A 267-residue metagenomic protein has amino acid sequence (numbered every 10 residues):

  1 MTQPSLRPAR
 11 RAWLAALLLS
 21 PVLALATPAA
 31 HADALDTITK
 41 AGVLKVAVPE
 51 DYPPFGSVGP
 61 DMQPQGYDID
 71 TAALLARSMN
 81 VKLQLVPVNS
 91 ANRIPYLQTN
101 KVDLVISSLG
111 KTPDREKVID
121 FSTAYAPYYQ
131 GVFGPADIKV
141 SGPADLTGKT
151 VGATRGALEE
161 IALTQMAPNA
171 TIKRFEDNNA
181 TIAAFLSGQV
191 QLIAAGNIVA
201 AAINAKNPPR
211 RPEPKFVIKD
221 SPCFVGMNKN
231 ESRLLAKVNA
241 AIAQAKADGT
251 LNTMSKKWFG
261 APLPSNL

Functional and structural regions predicted by a protein language model:
A32-S108, D248: Extracytoplasmic small-molecule ligand-binding "clamshell" domains of the periplasmic binding protein/Venus flytrap
D33, L158-F175, P212-P214, I242-L267: Ligand-binding clefts/hinges and TM-proximal coupling segments of bilobed small-molecule sensing domains
K45-P54, P64-S78, G131-D177, L192 (+2 more regions): Bilobed "Venus flytrap"/periplasmic-binding protein-like clamshell domains and structurally analogous long
I69, Q84-P95, R155-L158, K173-A183 (+1 more regions): Short helix-initiation/N-cap motifs at beta->coil->alpha
I69-S78, K149-T150, R155-L158, P222-A261: Extended ligand-binding regions for polar small-molecule ligands
A73, R77, K82-D145, R211-P212 (+1 more regions): Acidic, polar ligand-binding/catalytic clefts
N92, L109-K117, A162-Q165, L186 (+1 more regions): A ligand-binding cleft/hinge motif common to bilobed small-molecule-binding domains
A126-G134, A201-A243, A261-L267: Periplasmic-binding protein-like
